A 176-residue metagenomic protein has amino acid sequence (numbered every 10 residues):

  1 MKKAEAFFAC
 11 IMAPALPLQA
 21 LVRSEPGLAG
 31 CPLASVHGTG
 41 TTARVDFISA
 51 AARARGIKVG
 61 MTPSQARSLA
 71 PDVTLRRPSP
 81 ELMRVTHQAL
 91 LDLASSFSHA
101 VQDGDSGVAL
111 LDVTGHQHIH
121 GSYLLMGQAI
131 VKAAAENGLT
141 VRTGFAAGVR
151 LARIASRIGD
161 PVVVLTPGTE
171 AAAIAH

Functional and structural regions predicted by a protein language model:
M1-L110, G115, L124-K132, E136 (+2 more regions): Residues that scaffold, gate, or flank divalent-cation-dependent active/transport sites
M61, S156-H176: Compact, charge-rich alpha-helical regulatory domains located at protein termini
S79-P80, A155-R157: Charge-rich, low-hydrophobicity low-complexity segments
A94, I154-A155: Structural preference for long, well-ordered alpha-helical segments in enzyme cores
H116-H118, R142-A152, P167-A173: Extended compositionally biased segments used for macromolecular assembly or nucleic-acid engagement
